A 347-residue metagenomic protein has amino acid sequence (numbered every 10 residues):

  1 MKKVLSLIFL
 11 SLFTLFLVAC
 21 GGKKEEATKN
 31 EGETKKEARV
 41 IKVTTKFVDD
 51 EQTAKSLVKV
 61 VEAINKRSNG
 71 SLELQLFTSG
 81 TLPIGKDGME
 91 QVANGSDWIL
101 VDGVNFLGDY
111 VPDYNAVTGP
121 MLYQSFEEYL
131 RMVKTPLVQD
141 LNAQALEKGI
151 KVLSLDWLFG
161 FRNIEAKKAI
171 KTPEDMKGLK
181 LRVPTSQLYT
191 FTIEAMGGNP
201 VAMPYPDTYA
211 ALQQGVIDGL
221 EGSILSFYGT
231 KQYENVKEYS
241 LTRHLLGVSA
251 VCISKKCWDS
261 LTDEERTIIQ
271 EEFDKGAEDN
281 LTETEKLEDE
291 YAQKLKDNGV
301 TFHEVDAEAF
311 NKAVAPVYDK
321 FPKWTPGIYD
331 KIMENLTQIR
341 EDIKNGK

Functional and structural regions predicted by a protein language model:
M1-V4: Positively charged n-region of N-terminal signal peptides that target proteins for export
L7-F13: Sec-dependent N-terminal signal peptides
F16-A19: C-terminal motif of bacterial Sec signal peptides marking the signal peptidase cleavage site
G21-E127, L137, A145-K347: N-terminal secretory/targeting leader peptides
R131: Short beta-strand-centered segments that line the small-molecule binding cleft or hinge of alpha/beta clamshell
N142: Thiol/selenol-based redox catalytic cores and closely related redox-interacting motifs
